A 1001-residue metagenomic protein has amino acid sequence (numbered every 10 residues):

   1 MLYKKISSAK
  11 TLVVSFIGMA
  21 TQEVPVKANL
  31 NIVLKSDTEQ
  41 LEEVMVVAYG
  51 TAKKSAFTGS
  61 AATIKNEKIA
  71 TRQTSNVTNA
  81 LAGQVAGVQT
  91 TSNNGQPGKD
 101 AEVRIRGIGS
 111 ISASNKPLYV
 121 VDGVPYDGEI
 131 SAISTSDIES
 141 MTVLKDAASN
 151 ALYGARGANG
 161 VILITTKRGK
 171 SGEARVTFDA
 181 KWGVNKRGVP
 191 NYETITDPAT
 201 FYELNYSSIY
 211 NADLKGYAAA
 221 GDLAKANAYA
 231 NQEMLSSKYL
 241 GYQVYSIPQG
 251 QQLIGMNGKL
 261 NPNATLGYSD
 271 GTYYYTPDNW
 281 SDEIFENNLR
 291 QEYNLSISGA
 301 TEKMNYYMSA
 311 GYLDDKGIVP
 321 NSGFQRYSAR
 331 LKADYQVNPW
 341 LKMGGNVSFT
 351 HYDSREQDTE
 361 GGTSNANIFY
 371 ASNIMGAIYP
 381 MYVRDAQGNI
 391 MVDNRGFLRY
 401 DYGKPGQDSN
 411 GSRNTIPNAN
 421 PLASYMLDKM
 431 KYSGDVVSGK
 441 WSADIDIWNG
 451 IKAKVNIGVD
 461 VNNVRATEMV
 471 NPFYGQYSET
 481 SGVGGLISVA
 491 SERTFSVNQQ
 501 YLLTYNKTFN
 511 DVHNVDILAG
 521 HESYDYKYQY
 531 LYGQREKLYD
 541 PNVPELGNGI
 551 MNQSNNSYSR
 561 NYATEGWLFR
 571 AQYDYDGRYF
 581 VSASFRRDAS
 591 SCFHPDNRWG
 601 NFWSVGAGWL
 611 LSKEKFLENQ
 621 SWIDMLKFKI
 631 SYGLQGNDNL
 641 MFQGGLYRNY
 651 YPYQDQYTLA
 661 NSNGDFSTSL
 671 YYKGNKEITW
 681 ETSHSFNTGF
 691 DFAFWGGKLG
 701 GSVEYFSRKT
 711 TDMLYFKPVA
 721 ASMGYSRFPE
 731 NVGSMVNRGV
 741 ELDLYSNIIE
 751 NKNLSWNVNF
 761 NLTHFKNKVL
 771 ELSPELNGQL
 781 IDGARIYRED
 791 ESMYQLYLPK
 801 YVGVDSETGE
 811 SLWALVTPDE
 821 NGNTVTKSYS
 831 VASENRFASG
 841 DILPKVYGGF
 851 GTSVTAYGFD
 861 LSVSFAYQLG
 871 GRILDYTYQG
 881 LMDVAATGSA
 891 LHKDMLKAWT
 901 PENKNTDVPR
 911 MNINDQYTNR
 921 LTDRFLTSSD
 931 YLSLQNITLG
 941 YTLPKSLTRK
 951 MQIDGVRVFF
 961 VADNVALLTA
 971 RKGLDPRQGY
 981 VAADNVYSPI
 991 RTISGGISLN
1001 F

Functional and structural regions predicted by a protein language model:
M1-R330, Y335-N338, K342-G344, T350 (+8 more regions): Short, small/polar-rich motifs associated with maturation and membrane association, primarily at protein termini
K5-S7, V14, G299-K303, Y312 (+5 more regions): A generic beta-sheet turn/junction motif
K54-A56, L152-G154, G172-E173, K186-V189 (+5 more regions): Switch/connector loops and helix/strand junctions flanking conserved nucleotide-binding motifs in nucleotide-processing
I69-T74, I108, N115-K116, R326 (+9 more regions): Extracellular/periplasmic, surface-exposed regions of secreted and cell-surface proteins
N191, T196-L260, T350-N410, S523 (+5 more regions): A surface-exposed, glycine/aromatic-enriched loop/edge motif typical of exported proteins
P262-Y273, V470, Y474, S478 (+7 more regions): Surface-exposed, extracytoplasmic segments of Gram-negative outer-membrane nutrient-acquisition systems
I297-Y306, A310, S853-A856, Y931-L943: Hydrophobic/aromatic-rich, well-ordered segments within soluble, folded domains that form packed cores
Q387, S839, F850: Aromatic-residue-lined binding/catalytic grooves and analogous aromatic/hydrophobic interfacial grooves in multimeric
